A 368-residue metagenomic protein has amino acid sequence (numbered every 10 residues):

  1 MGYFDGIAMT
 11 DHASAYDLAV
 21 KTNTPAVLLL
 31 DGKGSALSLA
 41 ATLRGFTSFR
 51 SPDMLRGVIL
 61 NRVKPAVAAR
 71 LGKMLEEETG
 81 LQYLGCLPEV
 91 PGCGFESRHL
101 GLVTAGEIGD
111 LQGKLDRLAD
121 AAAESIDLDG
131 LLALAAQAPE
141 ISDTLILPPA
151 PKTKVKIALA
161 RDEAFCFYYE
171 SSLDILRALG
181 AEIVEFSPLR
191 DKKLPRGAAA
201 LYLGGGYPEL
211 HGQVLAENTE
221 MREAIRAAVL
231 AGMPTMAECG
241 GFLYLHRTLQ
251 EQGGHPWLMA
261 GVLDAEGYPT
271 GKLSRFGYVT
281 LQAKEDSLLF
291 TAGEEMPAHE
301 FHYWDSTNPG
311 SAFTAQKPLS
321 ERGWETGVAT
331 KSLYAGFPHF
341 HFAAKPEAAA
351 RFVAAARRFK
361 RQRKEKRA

Functional and structural regions predicted by a protein language model:
M1-I7: Switch II (G3) loop of P-loop NTPases
T10-G32: Inter-motif core of Ras-like GTPase G domains
T10-Y16, R44, E217-M221: Charged helix-capping and loop-helix junction motifs
A19, P151-T153, F165-I175, E182-V184 (+2 more regions): C-terminal and late-domain segments of enzyme folds
T24, L81, L230-P234: A short helix->loop->beta-strand "cap" motif at the edges of active sites that frequently abuts
A36-P149: Internal gly/pro-rich beta-alpha loop/helix module that stabilizes soluble enzyme cofactors or their anionic handles
T153-T219, E223-A228: Phosphate-binding active sites in nucleotide-utilizing proteins
P208-S287, F352: Cysteine-nucleophile active-site neighborhood
